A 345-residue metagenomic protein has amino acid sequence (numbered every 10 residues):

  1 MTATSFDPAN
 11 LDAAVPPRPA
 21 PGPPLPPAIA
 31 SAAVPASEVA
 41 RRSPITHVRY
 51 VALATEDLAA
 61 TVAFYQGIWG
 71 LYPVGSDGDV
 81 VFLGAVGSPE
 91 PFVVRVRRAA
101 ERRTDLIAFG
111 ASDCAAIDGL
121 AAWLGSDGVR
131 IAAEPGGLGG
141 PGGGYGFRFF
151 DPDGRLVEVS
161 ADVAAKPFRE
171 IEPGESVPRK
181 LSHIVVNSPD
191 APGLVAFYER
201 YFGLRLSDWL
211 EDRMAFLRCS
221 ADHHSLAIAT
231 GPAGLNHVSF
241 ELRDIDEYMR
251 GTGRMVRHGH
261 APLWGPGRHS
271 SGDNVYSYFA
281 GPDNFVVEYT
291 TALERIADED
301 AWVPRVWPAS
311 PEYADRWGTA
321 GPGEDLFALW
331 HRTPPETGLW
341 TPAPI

Functional and structural regions predicted by a protein language model:
T2-R41, G125-V177, A215, H260-I345: Vicinal oxygen chelate
V15, S43-E90, G139, V186-H224: Core segments of cupin and vicinal oxygen chelate
P21, P27-S31, L71-D105, R155-V163 (+3 more regions): Conserved short beta-strand elements that form part of the metal-binding/catalytic scaffold of enzyme active sites
G22-A122, S126-I131, W330-P344: The feature marks the first
H47-E56, A99-L124, Y145-F150, K180-P189 (+2 more regions): Vicinal oxygen chelate
T61-Q66, L124, G154, L194-E199 (+3 more regions): Conserved active-site tyrosine of GNAT-family acetyltransferases
A165, L204, R257: Conserved helix-loop functional segments at active or binding sites
P192-Y201, E211, L242-I245, M249-P262 (+1 more regions): Double-stranded beta-helix
